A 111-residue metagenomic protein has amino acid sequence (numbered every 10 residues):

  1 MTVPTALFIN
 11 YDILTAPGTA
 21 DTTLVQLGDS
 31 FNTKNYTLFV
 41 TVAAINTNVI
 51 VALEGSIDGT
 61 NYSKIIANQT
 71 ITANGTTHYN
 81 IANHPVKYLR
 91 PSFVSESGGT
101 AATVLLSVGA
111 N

Functional and structural regions predicted by a protein language model:
M1-T33: Transition segment at domain starts
N10-I13, K64-T72: Solvent-exposed serine/threonine-rich low-complexity stretches and specific carbohydrate-binding patches
L24-G28, T76-A82: Exposed aromatic-hydrophobic patches
V25-A44, G109: Aromatic, loop-rich ligand-recognition surfaces of beta-strand-rich domains
K34-V40, N83-A101: Noncatalytic modules at the cell exterior or secretory-pathway interfaces, chiefly beta-strand-rich lectin/adhesion
V42-V49, A73, E96-A101: Extended, low-complexity, turn-rich repeat/linker tracts enriched in Gly/Pro/Ser/Thr and Asp/Glu that occur
E54-S56: Conserved Ser/Thr-centered positions that define the repeating blades of beta-propeller domains
S97-N111: Edge beta-strands of jelly-roll/beta-sandwich modules across compartments, strongly enriched in secreted/luminal
